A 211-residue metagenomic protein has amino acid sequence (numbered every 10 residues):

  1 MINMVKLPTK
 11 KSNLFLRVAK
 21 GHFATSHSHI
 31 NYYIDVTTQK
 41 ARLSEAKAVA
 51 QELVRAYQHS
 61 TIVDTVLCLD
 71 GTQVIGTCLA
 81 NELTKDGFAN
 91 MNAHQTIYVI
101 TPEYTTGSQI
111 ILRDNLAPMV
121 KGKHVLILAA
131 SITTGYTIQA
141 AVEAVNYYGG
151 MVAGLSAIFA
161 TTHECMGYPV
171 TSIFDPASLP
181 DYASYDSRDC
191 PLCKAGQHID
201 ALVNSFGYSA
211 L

Functional and structural regions predicted by a protein language model:
M1-I62, S205-L211: Active-site-facing substrate-recognition patch
I2-K10, E143-L211: PRPP-dependent phosphoribosyltransferase catalytic core
Y57-H59, D114-M119, S187: Short amphipathic alpha-helix with an adjacent loop that forms part of the alpha/beta core around
S60-T72: Short glycine-rich phosphate-binding loop at a beta-alpha junction
V63-D64, K123, A153: Conserved acidic residues
C68, I127-L128: Hydrophobic Val/Ile/Leu positions in short beta-strands of Rossmann-like dinucleotide-binding domains
Q73-L126, T134-Y136: Short, glycine/charge-rich flexible loops or terminal/linker lids adjacent to PRPP-binding catalytic cores
Y136-E143: Conserved acetyl-CoA-binding loop-helix of GNAT-fold acetyltransferases
